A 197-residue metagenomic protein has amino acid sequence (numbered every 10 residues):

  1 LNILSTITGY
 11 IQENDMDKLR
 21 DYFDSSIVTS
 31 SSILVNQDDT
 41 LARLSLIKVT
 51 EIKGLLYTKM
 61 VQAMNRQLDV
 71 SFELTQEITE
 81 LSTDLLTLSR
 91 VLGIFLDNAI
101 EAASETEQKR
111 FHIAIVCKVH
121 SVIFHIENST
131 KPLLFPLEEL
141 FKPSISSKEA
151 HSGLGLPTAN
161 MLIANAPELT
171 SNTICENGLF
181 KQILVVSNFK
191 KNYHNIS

Functional and structural regions predicted by a protein language model:
L1-S31: A conserved cytosolic signaling coiled-coil/coupling helix that links sensory/transmembrane modules
L4-Q12, L85-Q108, N165: Conserved ATP-binding N-box helix of the HATPase_c
D21-V28, R43-R66: Short beta-to-alpha transition helix within the HATPase_c
L44-K48, V70-V91: Conserved short strand/loop->alpha-helix "switch" segment adjacent to the catalytic nucleotide/phosphoryl-transfer site
T106, R110-H120: Short beta-strand/loop element within the Bergerat-fold HATPase_c
V122-G153: Glycine-rich/acidic phosphate-handling loop/turn and adjacent ATP-lid/helix of nucleotide-binding kinase/ATPase domains
G153, C175-I183, F189-K191: Glycine-rich nucleotide-binding loop
T158-T170: Conserved glycine-/histidine-rich ATP-lid loop and adjacent helix of the Bergerat-fold HATPase_c
